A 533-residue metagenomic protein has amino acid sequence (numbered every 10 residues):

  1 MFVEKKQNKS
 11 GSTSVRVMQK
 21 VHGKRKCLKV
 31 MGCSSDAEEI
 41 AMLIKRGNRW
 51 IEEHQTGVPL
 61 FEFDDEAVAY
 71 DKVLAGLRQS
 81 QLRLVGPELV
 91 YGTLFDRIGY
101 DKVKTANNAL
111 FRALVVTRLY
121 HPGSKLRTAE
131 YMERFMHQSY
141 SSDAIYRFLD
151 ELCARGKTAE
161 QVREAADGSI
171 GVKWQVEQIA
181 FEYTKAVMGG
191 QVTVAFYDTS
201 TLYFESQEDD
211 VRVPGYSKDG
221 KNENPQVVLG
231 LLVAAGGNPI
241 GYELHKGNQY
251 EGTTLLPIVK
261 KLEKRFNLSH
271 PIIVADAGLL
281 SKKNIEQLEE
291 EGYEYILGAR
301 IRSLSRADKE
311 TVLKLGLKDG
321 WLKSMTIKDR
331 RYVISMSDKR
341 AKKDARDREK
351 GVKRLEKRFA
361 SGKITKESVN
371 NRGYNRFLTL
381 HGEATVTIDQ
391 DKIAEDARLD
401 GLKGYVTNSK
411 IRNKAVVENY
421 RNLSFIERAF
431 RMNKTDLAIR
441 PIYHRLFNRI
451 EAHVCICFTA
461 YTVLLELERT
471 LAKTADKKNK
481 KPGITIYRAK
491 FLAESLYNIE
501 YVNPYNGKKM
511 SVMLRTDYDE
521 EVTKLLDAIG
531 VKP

Functional and structural regions predicted by a protein language model:
M1-E208, R212-V213, E223, L232-E243 (+6 more regions): Dynamic "connector" segments at or just before major functional cores
G23-K24, F135-Y140, R155, M188 (+6 more regions): Secondary-structure transition/capping motifs at alpha-helix termini and the adjoining loop/turn into the next element
S124-R127, S139-Y140, F204-Q207, R212-P214 (+12 more regions): Short helix/loop capping segments that flank catalytic or ligand/cofactor-binding pockets
V227, L244, E286, G292-N419 (+1 more regions): An anionic, glycine-rich sequence signature occurring as long contiguous blocks
E243-R265: Active-site beta-loop-alpha junctions of metal-dependent nucleic acid enzymes, especially the RNase H-like/DDE
Y250, V274-K283, I301-S303, N448-E451: Acidic, metal-coordinating catalytic cores used for nucleic-acid/nucleotide bond scission and strand-transfer chemistry
V416-Y443: Short amphipathic alpha-helical "interface-anchor" segments enriched in bulky aromatics
L446-L467: Basic, amphipathic alpha-helical segments enriched in Lys/Arg and hydrophobic/aromatic residues
